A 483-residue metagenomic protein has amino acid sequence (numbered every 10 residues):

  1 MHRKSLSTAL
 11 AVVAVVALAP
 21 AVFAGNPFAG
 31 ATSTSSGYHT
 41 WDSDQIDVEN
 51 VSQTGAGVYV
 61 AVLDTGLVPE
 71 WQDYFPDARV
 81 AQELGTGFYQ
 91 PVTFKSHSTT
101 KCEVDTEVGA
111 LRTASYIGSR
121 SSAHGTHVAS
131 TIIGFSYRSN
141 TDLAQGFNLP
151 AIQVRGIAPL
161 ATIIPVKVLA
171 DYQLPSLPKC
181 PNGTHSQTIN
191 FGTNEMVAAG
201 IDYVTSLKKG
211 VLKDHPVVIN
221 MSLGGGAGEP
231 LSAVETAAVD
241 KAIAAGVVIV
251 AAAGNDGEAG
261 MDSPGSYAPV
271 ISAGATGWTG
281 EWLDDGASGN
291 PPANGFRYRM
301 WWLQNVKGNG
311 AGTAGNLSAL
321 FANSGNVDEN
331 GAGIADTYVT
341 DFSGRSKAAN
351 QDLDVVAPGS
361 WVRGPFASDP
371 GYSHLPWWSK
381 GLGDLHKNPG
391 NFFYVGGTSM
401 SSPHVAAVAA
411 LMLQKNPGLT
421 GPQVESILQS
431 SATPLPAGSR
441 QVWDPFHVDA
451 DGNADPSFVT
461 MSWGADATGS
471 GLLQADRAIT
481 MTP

Functional and structural regions predicted by a protein language model:
H2-F23: Secretory targeting and sorting signals
P27-I164, V168-G192, M196-A199, Y203-H215 (+5 more regions): Active-site core segment of subtilase-fold serine proteases
D42, A56-Y59, H124-H127, P159-T162 (+8 more regions): Residues that flank catalytic or metal-binding motifs in active/ligand-binding sites
D47, G146-P150, V154-R155, L174-L177 (+8 more regions): C-terminal subdomain of the subtilisin-like protease fold in secreted/lumenal serine endopeptidases
A56, R120, V168-D284, N350 (+5 more regions): Substrate-binding/access-modulating region of protease and related hydrolase catalytic domains
V62-G66, T131-F135, P159-L160, V166-D171 (+8 more regions): Active-site-proximal beta-strand/loop segments in catalytic clefts of secreted hydrolases
D64, V247, G265-A410, Q414 (+2 more regions): Extracellular S/T/G-rich loop segment that most often corresponds to the catalytic His/Ser-adjacent loop
V128, I219, V408: Terminal peptide-recognition signature
